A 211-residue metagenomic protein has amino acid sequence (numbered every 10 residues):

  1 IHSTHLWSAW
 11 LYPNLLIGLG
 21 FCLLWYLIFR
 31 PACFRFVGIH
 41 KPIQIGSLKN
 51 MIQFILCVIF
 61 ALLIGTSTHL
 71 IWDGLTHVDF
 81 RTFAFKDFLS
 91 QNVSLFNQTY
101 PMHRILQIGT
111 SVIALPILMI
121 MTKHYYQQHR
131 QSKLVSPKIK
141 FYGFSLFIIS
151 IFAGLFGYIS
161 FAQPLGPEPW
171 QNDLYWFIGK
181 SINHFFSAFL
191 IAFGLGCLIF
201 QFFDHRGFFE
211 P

Functional and structural regions predicted by a protein language model:
I1-P211: N-terminal membrane-targeting hydrophobic helices
